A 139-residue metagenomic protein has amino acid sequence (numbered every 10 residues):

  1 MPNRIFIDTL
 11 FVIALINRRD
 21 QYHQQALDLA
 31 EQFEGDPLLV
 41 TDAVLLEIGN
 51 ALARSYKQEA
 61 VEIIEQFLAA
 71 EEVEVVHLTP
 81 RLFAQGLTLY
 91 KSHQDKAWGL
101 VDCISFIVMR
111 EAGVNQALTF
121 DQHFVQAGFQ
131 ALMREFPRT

Functional and structural regions predicted by a protein language model:
M1-V40, A53-I64, F136-T139: Short, well-structured N-terminal submotif of metal-dependent ribonuclease cores
P2, F106, A112-T139: Acidic, PIN/NYN-like endoribonuclease modules and their adjacent C-terminal/linker elements
V12, L45, F124-V125: A generic structural signal for short hydrophobic patches within well-formed alpha-helices
H23-Q24, D42, V61, H77-P80 (+1 more regions): Non-catalytic, surface-exposed connector residues within folded enzymatic/regulatory domains
D42-A43, D102, D121-Q122: Short secondary-structure boundary segments
F67-A70, E74-T79, L87, H93-D95 (+1 more regions): Short acidic, glycine/proline-enriched helix-loop-strand junctions
V75-Q116: Active-site neighborhoods of divalent-metal-dependent phosphate/nucleic-acid chemistry enzymes
